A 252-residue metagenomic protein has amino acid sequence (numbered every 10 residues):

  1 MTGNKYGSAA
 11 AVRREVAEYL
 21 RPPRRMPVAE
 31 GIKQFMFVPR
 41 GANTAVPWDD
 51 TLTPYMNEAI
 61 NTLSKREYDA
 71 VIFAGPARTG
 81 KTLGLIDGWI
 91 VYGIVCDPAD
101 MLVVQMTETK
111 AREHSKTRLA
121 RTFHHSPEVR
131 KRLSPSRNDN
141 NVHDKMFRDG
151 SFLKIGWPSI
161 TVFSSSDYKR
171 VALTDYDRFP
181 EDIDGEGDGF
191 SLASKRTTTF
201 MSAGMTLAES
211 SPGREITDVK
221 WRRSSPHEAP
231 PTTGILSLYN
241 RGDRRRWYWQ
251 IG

Functional and structural regions predicted by a protein language model:
T2-G252: Phosphate/NTP-binding elements of NTP-utilizing enzymes
